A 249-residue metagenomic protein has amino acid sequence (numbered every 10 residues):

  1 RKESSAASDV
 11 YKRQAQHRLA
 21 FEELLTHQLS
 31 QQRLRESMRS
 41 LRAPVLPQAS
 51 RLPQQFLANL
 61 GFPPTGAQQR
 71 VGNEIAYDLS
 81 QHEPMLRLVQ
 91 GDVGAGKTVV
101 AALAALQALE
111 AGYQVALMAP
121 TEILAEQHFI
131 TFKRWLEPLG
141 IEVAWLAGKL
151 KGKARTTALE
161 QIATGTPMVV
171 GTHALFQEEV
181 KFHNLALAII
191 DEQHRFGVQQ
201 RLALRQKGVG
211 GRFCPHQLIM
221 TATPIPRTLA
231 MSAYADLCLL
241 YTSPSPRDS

Functional and structural regions predicted by a protein language model:
K2-A7, Y11, Y241-S249: Single conserved hydrophobic/aromatic residue that forms the stacking wall/gate of nucleotide- or nucleobase-binding
S5-A95, V99-A116: Pre-Walker A segment
Q114, G165-M168, N184, F213-L218: Loop/turn-to-beta-strand initiation segments
V115-T131: Conserved Walker A/P-loop ATP-binding site and its immediately adjacent core in helicase/helicase-like ATPase domains
E126-L150: Conserved helix-turn-beta segment of the N-terminal RecA-like "Helicase ATP-binding" lobe in SF1/SF2 helicases
W145-R155, T172-L175: Conserved helicase motor
K151-M168: Conserved motor-coupling elements within RecA-like helicase/translocase cores
L187, R195-S243, R247: Post-DEXD/H (motif II) to motif III coupling segment of the RecA-like Helicase ATP-binding lobe
